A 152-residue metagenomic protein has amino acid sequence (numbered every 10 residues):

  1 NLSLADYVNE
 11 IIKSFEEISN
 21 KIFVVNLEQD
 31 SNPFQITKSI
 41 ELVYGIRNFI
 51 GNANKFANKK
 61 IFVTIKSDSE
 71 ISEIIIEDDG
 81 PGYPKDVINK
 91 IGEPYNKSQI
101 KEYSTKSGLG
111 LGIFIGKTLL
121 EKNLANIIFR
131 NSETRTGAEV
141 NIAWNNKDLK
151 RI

Functional and structural regions predicted by a protein language model:
N1-E17, K21, G45: Short beta-to-alpha transition helix within the HATPase_c
L27-G45: Conserved short strand/loop->alpha-helix "switch" segment adjacent to the catalytic nucleotide/phosphoryl-transfer site
S39-I61: Conserved ATP-binding N-box helix of the HATPase_c
K60-E70: Short beta-strand/loop element within the Bergerat-fold HATPase_c
D78: Acidic ATP/Mg2+-coordinating residue in the GHKL
Y83-N96, I100: Short conserved segment of the HATPase_c
I115-L124: Conserved glycine-/histidine-rich ATP-lid loop and adjacent helix of the Bergerat-fold HATPase_c
N123-S132: Glycine-rich ATP-binding loops of the HATPase_c
